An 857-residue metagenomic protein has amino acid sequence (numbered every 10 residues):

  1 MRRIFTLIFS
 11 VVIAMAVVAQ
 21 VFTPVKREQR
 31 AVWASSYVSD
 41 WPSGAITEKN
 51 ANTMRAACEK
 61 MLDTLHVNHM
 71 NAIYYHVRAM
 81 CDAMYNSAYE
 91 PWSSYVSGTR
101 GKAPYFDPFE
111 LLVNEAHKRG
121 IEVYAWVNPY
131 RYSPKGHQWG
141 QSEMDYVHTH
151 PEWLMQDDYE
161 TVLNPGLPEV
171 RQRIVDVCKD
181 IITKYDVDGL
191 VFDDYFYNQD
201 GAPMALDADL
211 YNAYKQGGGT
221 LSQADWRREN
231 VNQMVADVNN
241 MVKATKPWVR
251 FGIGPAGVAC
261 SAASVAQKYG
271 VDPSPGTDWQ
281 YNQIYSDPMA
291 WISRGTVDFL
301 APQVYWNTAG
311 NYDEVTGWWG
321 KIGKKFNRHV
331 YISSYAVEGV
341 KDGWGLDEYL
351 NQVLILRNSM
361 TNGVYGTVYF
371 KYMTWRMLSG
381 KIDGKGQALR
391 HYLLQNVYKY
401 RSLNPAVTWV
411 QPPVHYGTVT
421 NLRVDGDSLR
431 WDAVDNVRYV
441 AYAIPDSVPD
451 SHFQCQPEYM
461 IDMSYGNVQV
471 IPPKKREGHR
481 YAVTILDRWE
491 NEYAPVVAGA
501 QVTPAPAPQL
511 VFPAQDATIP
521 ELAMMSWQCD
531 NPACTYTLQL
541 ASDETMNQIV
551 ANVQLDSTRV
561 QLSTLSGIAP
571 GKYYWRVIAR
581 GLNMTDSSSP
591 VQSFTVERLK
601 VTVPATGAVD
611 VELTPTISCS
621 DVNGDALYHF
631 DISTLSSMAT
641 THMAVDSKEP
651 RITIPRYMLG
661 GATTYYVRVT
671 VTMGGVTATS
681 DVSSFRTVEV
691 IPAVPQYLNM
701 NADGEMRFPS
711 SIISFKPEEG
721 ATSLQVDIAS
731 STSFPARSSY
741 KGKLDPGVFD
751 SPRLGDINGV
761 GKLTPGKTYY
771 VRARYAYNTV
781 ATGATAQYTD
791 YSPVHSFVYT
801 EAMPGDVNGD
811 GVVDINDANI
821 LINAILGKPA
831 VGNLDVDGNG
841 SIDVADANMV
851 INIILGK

Functional and structural regions predicted by a protein language model:
R27, S35-T53, A125, Y130-D180 (+2 more regions): Active-site-adjacent "subsite" loops/lids of carbohydrate-active enzymes
A56-D82: Catalytic domains of carbohydrate-active enzymes, especially glycoside hydrolases
Y285-M289, S293-G310, F326-V410: Substrate-binding cleft of secreted/luminal carbohydrate-active enzymes
G426-N436, A523-N531, P615-N623, S710-E719: Conserved aromatic anchor
V440-R476, T537-I568, H629-G660, Q725-T764: Recognizes extended acidic, P/S/T-rich segments that occur within or adjacent to Ig-like beta-sandwich modules
P472-E492, G567-L582, L659-M673, L763-T779: Beta-strand-rich modules
R488-P506, L582-V596, G675-V690, V780-Y799: Extracellular fibronectin type III
V807-A830, N839-K857: Alpha-helical segments with a strong preference for the paired helices of cellulosomal dockerin domains
